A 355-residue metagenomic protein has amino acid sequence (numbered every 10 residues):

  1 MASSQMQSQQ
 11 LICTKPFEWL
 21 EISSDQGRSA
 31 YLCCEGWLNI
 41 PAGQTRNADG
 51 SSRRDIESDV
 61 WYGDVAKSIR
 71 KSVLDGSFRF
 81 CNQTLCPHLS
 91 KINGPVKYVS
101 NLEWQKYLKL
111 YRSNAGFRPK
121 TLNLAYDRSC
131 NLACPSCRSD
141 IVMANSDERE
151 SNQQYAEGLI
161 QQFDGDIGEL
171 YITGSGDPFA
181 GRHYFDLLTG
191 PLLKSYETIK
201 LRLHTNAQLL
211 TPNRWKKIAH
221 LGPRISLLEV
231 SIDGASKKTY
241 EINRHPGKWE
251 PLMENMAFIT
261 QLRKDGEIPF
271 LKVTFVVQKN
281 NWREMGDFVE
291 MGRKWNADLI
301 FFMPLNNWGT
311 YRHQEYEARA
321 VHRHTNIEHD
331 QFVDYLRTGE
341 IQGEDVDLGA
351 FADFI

Functional and structural regions predicted by a protein language model:
M1-D147, F163-D164, E315-I355: N-terminal pre-core extensions flanking Radical SAM catalytic domains
G27, E169-Y171, K200-R202, P223-E229 (+1 more regions): Conserved C-terminal portion of the radical SAM core fold that forms the substrate/S-adenosylmethionine-binding
F117-S129, D140-Q153, G165-R182, K194-T211 (+3 more regions): Core AdoMet radical
A156-F163, K216-H220: Short amphipathic alpha-helix with an adjacent loop that forms part of the alpha/beta core around
L159-G165, L187, P191: Alpha-helix C-terminal capping segments
H183-T189, P212-A219, M285: Distinct, well-ordered alpha-helical segments
T189-L193, I218-P223, E290-R293: Short, surface-exposed basic-aromatic patches at helix termini and helix-loop junctions that form
